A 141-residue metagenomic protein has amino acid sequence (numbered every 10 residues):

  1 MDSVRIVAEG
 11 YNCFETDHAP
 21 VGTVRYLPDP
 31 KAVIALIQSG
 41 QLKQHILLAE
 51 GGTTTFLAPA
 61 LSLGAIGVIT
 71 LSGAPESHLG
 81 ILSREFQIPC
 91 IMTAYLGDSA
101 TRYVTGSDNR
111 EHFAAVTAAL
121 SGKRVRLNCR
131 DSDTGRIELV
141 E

Functional and structural regions predicted by a protein language model:
M1-S72, E76-E141: Non-catalytic, soluble scaffold/interaction modules
